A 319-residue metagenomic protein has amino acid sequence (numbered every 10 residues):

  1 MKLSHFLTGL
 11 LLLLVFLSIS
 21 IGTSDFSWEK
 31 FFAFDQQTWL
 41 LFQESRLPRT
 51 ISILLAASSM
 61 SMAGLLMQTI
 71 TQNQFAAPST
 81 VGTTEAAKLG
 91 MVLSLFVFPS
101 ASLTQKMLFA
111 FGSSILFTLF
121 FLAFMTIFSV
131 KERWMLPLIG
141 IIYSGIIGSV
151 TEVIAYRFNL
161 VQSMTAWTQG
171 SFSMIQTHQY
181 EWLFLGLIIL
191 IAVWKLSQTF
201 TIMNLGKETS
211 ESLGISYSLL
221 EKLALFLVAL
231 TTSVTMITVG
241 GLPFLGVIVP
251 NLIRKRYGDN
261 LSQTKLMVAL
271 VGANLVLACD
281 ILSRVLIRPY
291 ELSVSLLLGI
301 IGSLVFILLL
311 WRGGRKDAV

Functional and structural regions predicted by a protein language model:
M1-V319: Alpha-helical transmembrane segments in inner-membrane proteins
